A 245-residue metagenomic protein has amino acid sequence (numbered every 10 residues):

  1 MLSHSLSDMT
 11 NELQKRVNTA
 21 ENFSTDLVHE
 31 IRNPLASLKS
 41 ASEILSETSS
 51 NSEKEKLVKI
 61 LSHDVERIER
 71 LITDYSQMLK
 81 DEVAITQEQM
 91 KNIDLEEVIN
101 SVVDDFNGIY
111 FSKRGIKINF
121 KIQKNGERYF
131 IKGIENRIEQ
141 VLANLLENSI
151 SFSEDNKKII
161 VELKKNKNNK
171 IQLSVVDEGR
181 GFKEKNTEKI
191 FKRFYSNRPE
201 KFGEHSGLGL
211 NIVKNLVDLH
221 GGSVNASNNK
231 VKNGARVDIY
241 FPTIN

Functional and structural regions predicted by a protein language model:
M1-T19: Amphipathic coiled-coil signaling helices used for dimeric signal transmission
H63-I68: Short alpha-helical segment of the dimerization/phosphotransfer core of two-component systems
V83-E88, R128-G133: Conserved micro-motifs of the catalytic ATP-binding
Q89-D104: A conserved beta-strand-to-alpha-helix junction within the catalytic ATP-binding
S149-I150: Short helix-loop "hinge" at the ATP-lid/N-box region of the Bergerat-fold HATPase_c
F182-F194: Short conserved segment of the HATPase_c
G221-S223: Conserved glycine-rich
